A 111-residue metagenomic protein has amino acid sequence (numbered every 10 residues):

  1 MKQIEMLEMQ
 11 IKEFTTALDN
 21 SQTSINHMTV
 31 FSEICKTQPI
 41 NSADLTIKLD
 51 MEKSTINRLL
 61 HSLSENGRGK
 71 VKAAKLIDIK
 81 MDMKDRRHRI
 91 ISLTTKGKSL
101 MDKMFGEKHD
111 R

Functional and structural regions predicted by a protein language model:
I4-N20: Short, Lys/Arg-enriched N-terminal segment that forms or immediately precedes the first helix of a structured domain
T15-E52: N-terminal helix-turn-helix DNA-binding core of bacterial DNA-binding proteins
L59: Residues within the DNA-recognition helix of helix-turn-helix
S64-V71: C-terminal flanking helix
V71-A73, I79: Short beta-strand "wing" residues that participate in macromolecule-binding interfaces
M83-D102: Basic, amphipathic "hinge/linker" alpha-helix immediately C-terminal to the N-terminal HTH DNA-binding motif
L100, M104-R111: Alpha-helical linker/hinge and terminal dimerization helices associated with HTH transcriptional regulators
